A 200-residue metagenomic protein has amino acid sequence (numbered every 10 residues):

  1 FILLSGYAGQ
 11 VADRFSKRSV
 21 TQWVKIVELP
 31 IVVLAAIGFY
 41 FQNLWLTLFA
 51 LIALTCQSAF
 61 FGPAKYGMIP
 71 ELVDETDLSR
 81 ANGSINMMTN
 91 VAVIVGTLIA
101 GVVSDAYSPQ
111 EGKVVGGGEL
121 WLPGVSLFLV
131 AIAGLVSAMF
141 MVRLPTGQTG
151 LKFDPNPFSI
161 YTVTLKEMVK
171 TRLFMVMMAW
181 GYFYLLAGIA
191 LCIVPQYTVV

Functional and structural regions predicted by a protein language model:
F1-I31, L46-A106, V130, S137 (+1 more regions): Substrate-agnostic recognition of the 12-TM MFS/MFS-like secondary transporter fold
S16, G38-Q42: Helix-breaking motifs and short loop linkers at transmembrane-helix boundaries and internal kinks in secondary membrane
I31-G38: Alpha-helical transmembrane segments of multi-pass membrane transporters and transport-associated inner-membrane enzymes
F41-Q42, F61, R80, T149-P157 (+1 more regions): Residue-level signature of the cytosolic catalytic core of signaling kinases
G67, E71, G116-P123, L127-P155: Helix-loop junctions on the cytosolic side of multi-pass membrane transporters, especially the intracellular loop
S104-G124, K166-V200: A single, central transmembrane helix in multi-pass transporters
R143-A179: Juxtamembrane intracellular "pre-TM" segments in multi-pass secondary transporters
